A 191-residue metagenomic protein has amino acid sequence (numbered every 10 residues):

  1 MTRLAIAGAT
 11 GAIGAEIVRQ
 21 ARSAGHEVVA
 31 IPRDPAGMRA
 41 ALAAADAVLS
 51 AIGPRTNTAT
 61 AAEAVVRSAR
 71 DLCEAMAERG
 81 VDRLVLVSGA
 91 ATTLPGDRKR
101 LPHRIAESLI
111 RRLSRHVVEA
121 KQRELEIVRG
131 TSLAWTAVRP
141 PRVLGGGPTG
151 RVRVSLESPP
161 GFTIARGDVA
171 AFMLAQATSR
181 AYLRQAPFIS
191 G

Functional and structural regions predicted by a protein language model:
T2-H26: N-terminal Rossmann NAD(P)H-binding glycine-rich loop of SDR-like oxidoreductase domains
A30-A36: N-terminal Rossmann-fold cofactor-binding loop
A36-D46: Conserved Rossmann-fold cofactor-binding substructure of NAD(P)-dependent oxidoreductases
S50, T56-L84, R123: NAD(P)-cofactor binding segment of oxidoreductase domains
N57, A90-G96, V143-G146: Conserved catalytic-site region of short-chain dehydrogenase/reductase
R98, G147-V152, Q176-Q185: Glycine/proline-rich active-site loop of Rossmann-fold NAD(P)-dependent oxidoreductases
L125-G146: Conserved beta-loop-beta element that borders a ligand/cofactor-binding pocket
A165-G191: Alpha-helical substrate-binding/gating segment
